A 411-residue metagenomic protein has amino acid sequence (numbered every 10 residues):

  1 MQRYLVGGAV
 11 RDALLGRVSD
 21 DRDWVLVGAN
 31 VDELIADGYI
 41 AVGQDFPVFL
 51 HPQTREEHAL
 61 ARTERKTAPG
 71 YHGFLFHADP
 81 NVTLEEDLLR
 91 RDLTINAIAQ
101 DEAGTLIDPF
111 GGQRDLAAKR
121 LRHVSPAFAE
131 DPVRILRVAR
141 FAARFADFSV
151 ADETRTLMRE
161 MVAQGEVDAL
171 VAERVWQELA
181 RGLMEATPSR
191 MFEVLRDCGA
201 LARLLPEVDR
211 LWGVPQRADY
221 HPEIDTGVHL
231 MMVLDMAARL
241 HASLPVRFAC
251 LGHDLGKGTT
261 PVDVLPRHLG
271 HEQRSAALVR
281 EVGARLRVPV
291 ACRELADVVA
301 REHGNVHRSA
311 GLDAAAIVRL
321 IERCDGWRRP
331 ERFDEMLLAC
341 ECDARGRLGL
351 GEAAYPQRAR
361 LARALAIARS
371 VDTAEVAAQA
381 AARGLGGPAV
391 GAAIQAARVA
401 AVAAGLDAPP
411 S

Functional and structural regions predicted by a protein language model:
M1-S411: Catalytic cores of the polymerase beta-like nucleotidyltransferase superfamily and closely associated nucleotide
